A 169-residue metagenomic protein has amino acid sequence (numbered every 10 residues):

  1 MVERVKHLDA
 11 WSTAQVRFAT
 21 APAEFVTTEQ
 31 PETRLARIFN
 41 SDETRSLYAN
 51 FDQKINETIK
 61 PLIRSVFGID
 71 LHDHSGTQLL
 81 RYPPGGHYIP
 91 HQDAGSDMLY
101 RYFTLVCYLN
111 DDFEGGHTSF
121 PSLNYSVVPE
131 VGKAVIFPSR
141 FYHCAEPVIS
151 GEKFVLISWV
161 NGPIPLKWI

Functional and structural regions predicted by a protein language model:
M1-I69: Non-heme Fe(II)/2-oxoglutarate
R45-I169: Catalytic core of non-heme Fe(II) oxygenases with the double-stranded beta-helix
